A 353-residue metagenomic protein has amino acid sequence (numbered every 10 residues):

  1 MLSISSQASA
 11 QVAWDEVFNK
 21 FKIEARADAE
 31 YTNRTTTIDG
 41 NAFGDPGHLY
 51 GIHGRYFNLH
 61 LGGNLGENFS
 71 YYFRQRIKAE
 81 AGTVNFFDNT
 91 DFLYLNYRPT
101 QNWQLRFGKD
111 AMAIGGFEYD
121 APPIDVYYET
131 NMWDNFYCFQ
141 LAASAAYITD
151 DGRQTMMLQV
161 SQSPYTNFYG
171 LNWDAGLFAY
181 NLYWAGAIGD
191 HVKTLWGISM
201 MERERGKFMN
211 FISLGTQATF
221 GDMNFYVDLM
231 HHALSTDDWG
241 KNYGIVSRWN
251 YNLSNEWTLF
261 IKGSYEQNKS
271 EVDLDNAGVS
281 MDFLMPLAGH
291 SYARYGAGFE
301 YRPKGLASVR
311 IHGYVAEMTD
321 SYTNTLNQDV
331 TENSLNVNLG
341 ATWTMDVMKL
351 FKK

Functional and structural regions predicted by a protein language model:
A8-L105, A145-D150, M156, N250-L253 (+2 more regions): Beta-barrel outer-membrane channel/assembly domains of diderm bacteria
A10, D28-E30, T35-D45, G82-F86 (+3 more regions): Surface-exposed coil loops of outer-membrane beta-barrel proteins
E24, Y56-N58, F92-Y94, A142-S144 (+6 more regions): Membrane-embedded beta-strand positions in outer-membrane beta-barrel channels/transporters
D28-E30, R34-G47, T83, R98 (+2 more regions): Outer-membrane beta-barrel pore domains
L49-Y50, M132-F136, L287-A288: Short Gly/Pro-enriched turn/cap motifs at secondary-structure boundaries
R55, N89, Q101, F139 (+5 more regions): Exposed loop/turn and edge beta-strand positions of beta-sandwich/beta-sheet ligand-binding modules
G66, T149-D151, I188, A218-D222: A generic beta-sheet turn/junction motif
